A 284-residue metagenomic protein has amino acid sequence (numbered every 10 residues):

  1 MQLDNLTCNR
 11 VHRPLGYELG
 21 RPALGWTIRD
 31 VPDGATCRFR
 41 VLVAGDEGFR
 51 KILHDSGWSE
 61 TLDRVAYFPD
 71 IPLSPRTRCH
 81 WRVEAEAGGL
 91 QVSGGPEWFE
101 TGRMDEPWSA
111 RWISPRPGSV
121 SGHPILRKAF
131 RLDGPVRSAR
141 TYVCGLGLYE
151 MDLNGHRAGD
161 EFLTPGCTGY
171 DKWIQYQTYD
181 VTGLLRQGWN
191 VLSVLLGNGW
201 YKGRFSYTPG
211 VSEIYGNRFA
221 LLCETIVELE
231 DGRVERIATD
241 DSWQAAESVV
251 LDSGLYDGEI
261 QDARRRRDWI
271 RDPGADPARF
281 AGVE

Functional and structural regions predicted by a protein language model:
M1-P32, E100-D105: Pro/Thr/Ser/Gly-rich low-complexity, intrinsically disordered linker/stalk tracts
G16-E18, L73-P75, T182-R186: Extracellular/lumenal carbohydrate-interaction signature centered on repeated Trp-anchored short motifs
W26, R78-H80, A87, E100-D105 (+2 more regions): Accessory beta-strand-rich segments of carbohydrate-active enzymes
I28, G34-R78, E84, G88-S93 (+1 more regions): Recognizes extended acidic, P/S/T-rich segments that occur within or adjacent to Ig-like beta-sandwich modules
G95-W98: Terminal edge beta-strands and adjacent linker/stalk segments of extracellular immunoglobulin-superfamily beta-sandwich
E106-R116: Boundary/junction segments of secreted and surface-exposed precursor proteins
A263-E284: Catalytic cores of secreted or luminal carbohydrate-active enzymes
